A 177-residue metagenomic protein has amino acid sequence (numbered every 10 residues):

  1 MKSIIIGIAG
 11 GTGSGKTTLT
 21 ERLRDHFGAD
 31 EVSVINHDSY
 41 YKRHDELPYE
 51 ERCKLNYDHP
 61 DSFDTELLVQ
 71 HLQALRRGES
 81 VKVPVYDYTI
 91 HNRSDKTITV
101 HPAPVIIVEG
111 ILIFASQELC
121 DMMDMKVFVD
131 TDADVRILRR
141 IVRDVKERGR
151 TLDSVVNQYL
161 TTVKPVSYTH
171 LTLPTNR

Functional and structural regions predicted by a protein language model:
G11: P-loop (Walker A) phosphate-binding loop of NTP-binding proteins
K16: Conserved lysine of the Walker
D30-D45: Short beta-strand-centered segment that lines the nucleotide-binding/catalytic pocket of NTP-utilizing
L47-Y86: Conserved nucleotide-sensing/catalytic segment adjacent to the nucleotide-binding pocket in NTP-handling enzymes
R76-I106: Phosphate-binding/switch loop-helix module in NTP-utilizing enzymes
K96-D144: ATP-dependent NMP and nucleoside kinases share a basic, alpha-helical "lid"
T169-T175: Conserved small/polar residues in nucleotide/adenosyl-binding loops
